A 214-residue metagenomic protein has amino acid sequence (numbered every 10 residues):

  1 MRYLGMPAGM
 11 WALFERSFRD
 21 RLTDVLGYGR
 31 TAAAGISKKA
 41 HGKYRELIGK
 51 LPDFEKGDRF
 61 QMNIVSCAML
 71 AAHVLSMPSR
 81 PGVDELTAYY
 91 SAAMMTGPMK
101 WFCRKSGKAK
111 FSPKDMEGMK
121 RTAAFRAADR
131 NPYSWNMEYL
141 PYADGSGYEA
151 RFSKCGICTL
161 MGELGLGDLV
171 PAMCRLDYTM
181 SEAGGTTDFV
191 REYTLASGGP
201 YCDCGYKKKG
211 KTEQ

Functional and structural regions predicted by a protein language model:
M1-M77: N-terminal, charged low-complexity regulatory/assembly segments
L26-T31, E55, M99-P113, V190: Charged/polar, low-hydrophobicity segments characteristic of intrinsically disordered regions and flexible loops
V65-L164: Amphipathic interaction/junction segments at domain boundaries or subunit interfaces
N131, S197-G198: A short catalytic or substrate-binding loop motif that flags glycine-/basic-rich loops and adjacent residues that bind
E138-A196: Short, hydrophobic/π-rich interface segment
D144, K208-G210: Short acidic-glycine loop/turn motifs at beta-strand connectors
I157-L160, G210-Q214: Short, charged/polar, Gly/Pro-enriched secondary-structure boundary elements
G198-K208: C-terminal edge-of-domain segments
